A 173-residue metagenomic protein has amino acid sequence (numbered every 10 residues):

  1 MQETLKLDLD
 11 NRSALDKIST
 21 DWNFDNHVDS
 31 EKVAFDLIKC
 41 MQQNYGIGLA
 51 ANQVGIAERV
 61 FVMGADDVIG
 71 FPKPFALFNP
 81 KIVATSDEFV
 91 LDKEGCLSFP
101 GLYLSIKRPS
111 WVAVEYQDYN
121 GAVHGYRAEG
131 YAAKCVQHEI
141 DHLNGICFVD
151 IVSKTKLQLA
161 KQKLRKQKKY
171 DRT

Functional and structural regions predicted by a protein language model:
M1-T173: Positively charged
